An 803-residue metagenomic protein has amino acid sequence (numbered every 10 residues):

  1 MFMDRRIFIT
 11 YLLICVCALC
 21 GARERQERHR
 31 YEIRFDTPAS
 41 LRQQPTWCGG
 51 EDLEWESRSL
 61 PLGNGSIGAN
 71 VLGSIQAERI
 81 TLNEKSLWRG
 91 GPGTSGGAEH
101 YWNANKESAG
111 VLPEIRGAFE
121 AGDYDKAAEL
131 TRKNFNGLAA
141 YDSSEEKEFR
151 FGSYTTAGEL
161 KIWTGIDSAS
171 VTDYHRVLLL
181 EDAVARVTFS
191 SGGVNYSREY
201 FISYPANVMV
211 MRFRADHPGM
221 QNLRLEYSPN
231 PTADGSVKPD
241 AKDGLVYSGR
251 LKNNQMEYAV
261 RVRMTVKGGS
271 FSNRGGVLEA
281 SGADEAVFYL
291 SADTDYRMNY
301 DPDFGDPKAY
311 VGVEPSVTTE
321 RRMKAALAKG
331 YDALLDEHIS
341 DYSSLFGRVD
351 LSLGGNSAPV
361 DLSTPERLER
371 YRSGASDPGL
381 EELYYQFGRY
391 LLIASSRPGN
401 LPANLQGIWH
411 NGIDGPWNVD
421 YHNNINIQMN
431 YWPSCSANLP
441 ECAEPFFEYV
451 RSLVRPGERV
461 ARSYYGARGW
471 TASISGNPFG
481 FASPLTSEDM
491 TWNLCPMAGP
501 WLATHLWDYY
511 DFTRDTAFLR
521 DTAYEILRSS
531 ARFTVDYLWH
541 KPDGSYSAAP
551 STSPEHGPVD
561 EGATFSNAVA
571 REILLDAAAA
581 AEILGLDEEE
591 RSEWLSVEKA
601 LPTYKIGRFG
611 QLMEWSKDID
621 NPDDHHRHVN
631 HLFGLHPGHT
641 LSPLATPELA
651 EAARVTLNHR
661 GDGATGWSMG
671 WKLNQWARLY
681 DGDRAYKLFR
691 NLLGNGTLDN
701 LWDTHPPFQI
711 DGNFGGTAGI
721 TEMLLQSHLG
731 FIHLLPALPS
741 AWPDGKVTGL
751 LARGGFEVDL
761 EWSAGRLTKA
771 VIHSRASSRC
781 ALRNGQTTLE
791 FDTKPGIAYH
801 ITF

Functional and structural regions predicted by a protein language model:
F8-I9: N-terminal export leaders
L13-G21: Hydrophobic h-region of N-terminal signal peptides that target proteins for export in Gram-negative bacteria
R23-M490, R528, K541, N567 (+6 more regions): Aromatic-residue-lined binding/catalytic grooves and analogous aromatic/hydrophobic interfacial grooves in multimeric
N424-C435, C495-W507, F565-L575, N630-H639 (+2 more regions): Well-ordered alpha-helical segments within folded domains of soluble proteins
P484-P500, T504, F512, A531: Extracellular/periplasmic, surface-exposed regions of secreted and cell-surface proteins
W507-R514, F518-A523, S530-H540, R591-P622 (+3 more regions): Non-catalytic carbohydrate-binding regions of carbohydrate-active enzymes
S529-I583: Acidic/histidine-rich catalytic neighborhood
